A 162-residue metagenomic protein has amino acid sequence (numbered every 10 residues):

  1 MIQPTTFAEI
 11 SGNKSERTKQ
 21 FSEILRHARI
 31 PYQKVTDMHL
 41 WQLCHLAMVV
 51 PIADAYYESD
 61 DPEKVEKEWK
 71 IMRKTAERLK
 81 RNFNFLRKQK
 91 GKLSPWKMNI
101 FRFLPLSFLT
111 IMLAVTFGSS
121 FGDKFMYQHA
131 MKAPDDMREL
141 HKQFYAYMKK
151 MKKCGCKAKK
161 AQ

Functional and structural regions predicted by a protein language model:
M1-L93: Internal alpha-helical scaffold of NAD(P)-dependent oxidoreductase catalytic cores
R87-Q162: NAD(P)-dependent Rossmann-like dehydrogenase/reductase catalytic/cofactor-binding core
